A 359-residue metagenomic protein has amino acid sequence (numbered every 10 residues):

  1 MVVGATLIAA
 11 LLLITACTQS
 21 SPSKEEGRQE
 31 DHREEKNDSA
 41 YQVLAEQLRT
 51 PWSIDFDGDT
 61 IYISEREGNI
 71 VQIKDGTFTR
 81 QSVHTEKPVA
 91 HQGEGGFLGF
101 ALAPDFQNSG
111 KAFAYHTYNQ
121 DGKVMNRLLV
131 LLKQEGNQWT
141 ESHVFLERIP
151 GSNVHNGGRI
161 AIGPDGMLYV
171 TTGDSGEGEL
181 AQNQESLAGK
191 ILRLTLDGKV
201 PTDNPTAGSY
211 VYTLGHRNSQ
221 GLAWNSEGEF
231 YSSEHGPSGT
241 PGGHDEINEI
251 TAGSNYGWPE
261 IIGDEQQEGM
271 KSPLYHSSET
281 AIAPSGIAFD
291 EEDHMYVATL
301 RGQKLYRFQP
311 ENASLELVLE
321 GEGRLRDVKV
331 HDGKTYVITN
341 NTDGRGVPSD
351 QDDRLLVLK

Functional and structural regions predicted by a protein language model:
M1-G4: Bacterial N-terminal signal peptides that target proteins for export
A9-A10: Hydrophobic membrane-insertion alpha-helices, especially the h-region of bacterial N-terminal signal peptides
L13-A16: C-terminal motif of bacterial Sec signal peptides marking the signal peptidase cleavage site
S21-T171, E229-S232, A283-A313, G333-G346 (+1 more regions): Acidic, Gly/Ser/Thr-rich repeat motifs that build Ca2+-stabilized beta-propeller blades
R28-E30, G95-F97, D105-Q107, S175-D327 (+3 more regions): Beta-propeller domain segments
